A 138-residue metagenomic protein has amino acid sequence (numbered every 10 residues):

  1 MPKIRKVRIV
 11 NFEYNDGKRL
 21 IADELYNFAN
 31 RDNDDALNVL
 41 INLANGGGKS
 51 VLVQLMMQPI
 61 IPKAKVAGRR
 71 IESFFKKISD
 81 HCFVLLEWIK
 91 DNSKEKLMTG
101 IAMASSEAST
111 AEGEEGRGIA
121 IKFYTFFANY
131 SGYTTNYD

Functional and structural regions predicted by a protein language model:
M1-D138: Extreme N-terminal "head/tail" segments of very large remodeling/mechanoenzyme assemblies
